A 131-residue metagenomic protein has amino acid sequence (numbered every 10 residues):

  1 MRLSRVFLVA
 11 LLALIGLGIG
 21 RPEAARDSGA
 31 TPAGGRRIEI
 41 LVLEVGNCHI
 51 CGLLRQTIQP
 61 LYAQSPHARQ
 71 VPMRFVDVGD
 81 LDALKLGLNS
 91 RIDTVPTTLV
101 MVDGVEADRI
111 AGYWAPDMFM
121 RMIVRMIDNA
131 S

Functional and structural regions predicted by a protein language model:
M1-L8: Bacterial N-terminal signal peptides that target proteins for export
V9-G16: Bacterial N-terminal signal peptides
E23-I38, A83-S90: A short beta-strand-turn-helix
E39, E44-I50, T94: Short pre-active-site segment immediately N-terminal to redox-active cysteine/selenocysteine motifs in thiol-based
L43, P66-A83: Thiol-based oxidoreductase modules, predominantly thioredoxin-like and allied folds used for disulfide exchange
C51-H67: Typically the conserved alpha-helix immediately C-terminal to a functionally engaged Cys/Sec in thioredoxin-like
V95-R109: A short, hydrophobic beta-strand/beta-hairpin element that forms part of a small beta-sheet core
A115-S131: Thiol-/selenol-based redox modules, centered on thioredoxin-like and closely related oxidoreductase domains
